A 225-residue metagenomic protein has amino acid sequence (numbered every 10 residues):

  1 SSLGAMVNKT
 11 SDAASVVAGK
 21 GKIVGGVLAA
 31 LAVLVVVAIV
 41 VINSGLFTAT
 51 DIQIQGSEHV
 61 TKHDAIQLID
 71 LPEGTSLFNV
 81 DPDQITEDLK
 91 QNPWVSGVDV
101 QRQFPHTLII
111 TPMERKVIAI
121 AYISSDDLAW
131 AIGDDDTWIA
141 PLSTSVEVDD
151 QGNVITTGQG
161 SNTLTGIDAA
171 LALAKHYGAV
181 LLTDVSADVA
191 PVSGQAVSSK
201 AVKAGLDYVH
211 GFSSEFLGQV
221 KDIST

Functional and structural regions predicted by a protein language model:
S1-A30, V36, D99, H106-T225: Charged, solvent-exposed interaction patches on well-folded alpha/beta domains that mediate macromolecular contacts
V35-S44: Short hydrophobic alpha-helical membrane-anchoring segments
N43-S143: Terminal hydrophobic membrane-targeting helix
